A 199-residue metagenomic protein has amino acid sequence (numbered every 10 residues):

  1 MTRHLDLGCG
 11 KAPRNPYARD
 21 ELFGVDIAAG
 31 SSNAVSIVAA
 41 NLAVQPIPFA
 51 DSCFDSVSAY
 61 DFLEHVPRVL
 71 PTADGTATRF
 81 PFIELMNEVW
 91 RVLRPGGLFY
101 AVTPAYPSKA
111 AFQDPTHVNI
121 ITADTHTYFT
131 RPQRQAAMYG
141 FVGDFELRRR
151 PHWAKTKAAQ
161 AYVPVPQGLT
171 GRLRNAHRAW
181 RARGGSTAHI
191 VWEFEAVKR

Functional and structural regions predicted by a protein language model:
R3-P46: Class I SAM-dependent methyltransferase SAM/SAH-binding core
V44-S58: A short acidic, Gly/Pro-enriched loop at the edge of an enzyme's catalytic core that lines a small-molecule cofactor
S56-F62, R68: A short beta-strand submotif of the Rossmann-like class I SAM-dependent methyltransferase core that lines
T76-P95: A short glycine-rich, Lys/Arg-flanked "PGG" loop and its adjoining helix->strand segment in the class I
G96-T103: Conserved beta-strand signature within the Rossmann-like core of class I S-adenosyl-L-methionine
P104-K109: Short "lid" loop at the C-terminus of a central beta-strand within the Rossmann-like core of SAM-dependent
F112-R149: Conserved Class I S-adenosyl-L-methionine
G143-R199: C-terminal lobe and adjacent flexible extensions of AdoMet/dcAdoMet transferase-like proteins
